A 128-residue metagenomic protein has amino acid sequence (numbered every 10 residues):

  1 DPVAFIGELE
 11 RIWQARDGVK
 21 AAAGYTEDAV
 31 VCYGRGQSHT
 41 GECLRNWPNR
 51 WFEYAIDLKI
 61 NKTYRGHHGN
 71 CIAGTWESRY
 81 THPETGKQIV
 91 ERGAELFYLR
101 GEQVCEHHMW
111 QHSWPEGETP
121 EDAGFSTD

Functional and structural regions predicted by a protein language model:
A4-G7, R11, A15, P83-K87: Polar/charged alpha-helical tracts
F5, R11, G18-N70: A solvent-exposed, acidic/Ser-Thr-rich amphipathic alpha-helical stretch
G7-L9, R16, K20, E27 (+4 more regions): Intrinsic disorder/low-complexity signal
R45-D128: A beta-strand edge to alpha-helix "cap/lid" segment located at domain peripheries
